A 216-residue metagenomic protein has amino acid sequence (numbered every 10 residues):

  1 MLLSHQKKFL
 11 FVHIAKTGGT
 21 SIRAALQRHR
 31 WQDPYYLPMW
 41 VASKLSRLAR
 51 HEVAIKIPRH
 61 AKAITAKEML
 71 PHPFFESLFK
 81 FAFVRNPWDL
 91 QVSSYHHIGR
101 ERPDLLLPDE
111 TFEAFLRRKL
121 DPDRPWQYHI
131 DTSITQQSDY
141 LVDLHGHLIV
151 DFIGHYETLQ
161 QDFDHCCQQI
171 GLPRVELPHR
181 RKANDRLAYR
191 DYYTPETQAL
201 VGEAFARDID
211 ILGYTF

Functional and structural regions predicted by a protein language model:
M1-F216: Membrane-interface amphipathic segments in extracytoplasmic regions
